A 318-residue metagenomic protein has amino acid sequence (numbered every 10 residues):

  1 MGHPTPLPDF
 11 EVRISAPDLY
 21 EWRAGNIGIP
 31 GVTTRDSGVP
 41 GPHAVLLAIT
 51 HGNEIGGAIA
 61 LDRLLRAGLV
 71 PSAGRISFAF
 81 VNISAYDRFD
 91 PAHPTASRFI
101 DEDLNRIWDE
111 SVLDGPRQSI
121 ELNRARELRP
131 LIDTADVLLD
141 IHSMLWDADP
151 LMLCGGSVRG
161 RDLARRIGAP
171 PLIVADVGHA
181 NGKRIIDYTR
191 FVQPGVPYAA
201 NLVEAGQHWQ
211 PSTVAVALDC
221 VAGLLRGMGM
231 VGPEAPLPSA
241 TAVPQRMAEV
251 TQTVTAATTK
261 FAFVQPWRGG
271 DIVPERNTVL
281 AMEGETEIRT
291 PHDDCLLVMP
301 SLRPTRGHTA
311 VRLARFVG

Functional and structural regions predicted by a protein language model:
M1-G318: Structured catalytic-domain cores with a bias toward divalent-metal coordination
